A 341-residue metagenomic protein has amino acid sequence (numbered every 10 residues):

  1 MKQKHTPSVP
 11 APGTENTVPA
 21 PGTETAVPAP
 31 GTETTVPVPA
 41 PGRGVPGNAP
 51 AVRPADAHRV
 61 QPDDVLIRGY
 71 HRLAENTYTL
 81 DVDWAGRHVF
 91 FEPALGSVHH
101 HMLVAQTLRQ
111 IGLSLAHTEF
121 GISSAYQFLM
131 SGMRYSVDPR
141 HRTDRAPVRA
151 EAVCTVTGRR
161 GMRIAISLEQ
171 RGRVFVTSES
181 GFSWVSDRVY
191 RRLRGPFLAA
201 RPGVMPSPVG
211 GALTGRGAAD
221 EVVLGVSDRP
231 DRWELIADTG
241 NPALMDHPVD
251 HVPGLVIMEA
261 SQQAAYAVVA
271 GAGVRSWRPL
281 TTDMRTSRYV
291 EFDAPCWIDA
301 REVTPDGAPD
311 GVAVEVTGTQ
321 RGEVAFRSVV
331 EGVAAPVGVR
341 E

Functional and structural regions predicted by a protein language model:
M1, P10, V268, R321-E323: Conserved nucleotide-ligand handling architecture
M1-G96, S183-M245, R340-E341: Non-catalytic linker/capping segments at the edges of enzyme domains
P54, P62, L66-R68, M130-R134 (+1 more regions): A broad structural signal for short, well-ordered beta-strand segments within beta-sheet-rich domains
V82-G86, S123-R134: A short glycine/small-residue-enriched secondary-structure motif
H99-A125, V252-V274: Active-site helix/loop of acyl-thioester processing domains in fatty-acid/polyketide metabolism, spanning hotdog-fold
G132-V174, P279-V324: Hydrophobic beta-sheet segments that form the core/acyl-binding groove of ACP/CoA-dependent acyl-chain-processing
T157-R201, A313-E341: Mixed-charge, glycine-accented linear interaction segment located at domain edges/termini
E221-W297, A313-T317: Acidic/His-leaning functional-site neighborhoods
